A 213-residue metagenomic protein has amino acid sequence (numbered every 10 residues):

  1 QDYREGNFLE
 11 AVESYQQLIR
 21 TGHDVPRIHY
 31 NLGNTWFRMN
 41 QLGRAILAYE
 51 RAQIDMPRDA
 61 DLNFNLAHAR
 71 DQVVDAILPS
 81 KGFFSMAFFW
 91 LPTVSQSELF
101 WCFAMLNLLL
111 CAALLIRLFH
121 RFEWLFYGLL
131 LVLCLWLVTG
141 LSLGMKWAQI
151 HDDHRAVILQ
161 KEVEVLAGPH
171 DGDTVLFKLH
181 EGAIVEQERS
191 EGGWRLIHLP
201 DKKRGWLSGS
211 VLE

Functional and structural regions predicted by a protein language model:
L42, F126-K161, A167-H170, T174 (+2 more regions): Boundary regions of SH3-family modules and the immediately adjacent low-complexity/disordered segments in eukaryotic
D75, P79-R117: Membrane-embedded alpha-helical segments of integral membrane proteins
D173-E191: Conserved beta-strand/loop element in small beta-rich adapter and peptidoglycan-binding domains
